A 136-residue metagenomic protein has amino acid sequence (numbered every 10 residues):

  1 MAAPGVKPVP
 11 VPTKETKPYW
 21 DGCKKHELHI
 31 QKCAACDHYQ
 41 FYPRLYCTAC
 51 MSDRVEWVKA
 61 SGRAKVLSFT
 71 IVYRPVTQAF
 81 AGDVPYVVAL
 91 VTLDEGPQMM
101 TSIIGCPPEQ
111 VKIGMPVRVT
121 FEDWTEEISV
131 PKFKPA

Functional and structural regions predicted by a protein language model:
M1-L28, A136: A broadly conserved sequence feature marking short terminus-proximal activation segments in nucleic acid-centric
E27-I30, R44: Residues immediately within or flanking Cys/His clusters that coordinate Zn2+ in small zinc-binding modules
K32-A35, Y46-S52: Short, cysteine/histidine-rich loop/knuckle motifs that typically chelate Zn2+
F41, R54-E56: Short functional micro-motifs and their immediate structural scaffolds
E56-K65, V111-M115: Short coil-to-beta-strand transition motifs
F69-R74, E122-E126: Short, conserved beta-turn/loop elements at beta-strand boundaries and strand-helix junctions
D83-M99: Short, basic/aromatic beta-hairpin or loop at an interaction surface
G96, M100-A136: Well-ordered alpha/beta subsegment
